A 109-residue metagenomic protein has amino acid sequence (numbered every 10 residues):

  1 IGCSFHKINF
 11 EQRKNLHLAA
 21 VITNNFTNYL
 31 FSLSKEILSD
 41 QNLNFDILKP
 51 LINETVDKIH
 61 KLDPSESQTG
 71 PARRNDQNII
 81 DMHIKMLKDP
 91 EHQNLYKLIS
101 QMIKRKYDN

Functional and structural regions predicted by a protein language model:
I1-L18, T23-H60, Q101-I103: Internal alpha-helical scaffold of NAD(P)-dependent oxidoreductase catalytic cores
D46-N109: NAD(P)-dependent Rossmann-like dehydrogenase/reductase catalytic/cofactor-binding core
